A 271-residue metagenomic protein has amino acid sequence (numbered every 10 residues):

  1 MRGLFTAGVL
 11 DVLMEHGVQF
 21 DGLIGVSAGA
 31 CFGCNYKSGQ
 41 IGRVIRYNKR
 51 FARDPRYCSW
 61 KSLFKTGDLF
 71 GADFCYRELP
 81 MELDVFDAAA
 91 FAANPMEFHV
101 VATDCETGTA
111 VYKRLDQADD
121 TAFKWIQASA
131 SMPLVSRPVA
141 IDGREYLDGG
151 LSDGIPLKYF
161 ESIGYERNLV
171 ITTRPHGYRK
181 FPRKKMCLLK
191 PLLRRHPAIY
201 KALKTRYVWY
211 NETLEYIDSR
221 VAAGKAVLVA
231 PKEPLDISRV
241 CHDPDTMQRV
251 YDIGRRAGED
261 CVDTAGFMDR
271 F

Functional and structural regions predicted by a protein language model:
M1-V26, C34-F271: Patatin-like phospholipase
